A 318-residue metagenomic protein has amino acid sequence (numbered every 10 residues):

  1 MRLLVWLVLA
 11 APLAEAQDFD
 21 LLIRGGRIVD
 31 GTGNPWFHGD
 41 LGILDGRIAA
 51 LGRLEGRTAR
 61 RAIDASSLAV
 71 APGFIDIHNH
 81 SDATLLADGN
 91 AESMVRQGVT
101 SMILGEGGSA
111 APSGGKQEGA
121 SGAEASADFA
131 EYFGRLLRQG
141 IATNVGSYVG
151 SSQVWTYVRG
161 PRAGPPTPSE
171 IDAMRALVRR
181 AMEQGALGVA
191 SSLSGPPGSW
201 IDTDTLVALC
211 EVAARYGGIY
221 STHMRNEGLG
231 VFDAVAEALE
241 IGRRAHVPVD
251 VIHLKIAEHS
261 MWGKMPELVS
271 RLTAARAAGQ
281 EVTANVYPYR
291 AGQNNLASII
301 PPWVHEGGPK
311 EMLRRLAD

Functional and structural regions predicted by a protein language model:
M1-W6: Sec-dependent signal peptide recognition, specifically the positively charged N-region followed immediately by
A10-L13, V145: N-terminal signal peptide c-region/cleavage motif recognized by signal peptidases
D18-L21, I28-G73: Histidine-rich, glycine-flanked metal-binding segment
L21, R60-R61, L68, T143 (+3 more regions): A structural micro-motif
G31, G107, S194: Flexible loop residues that form catalytic and substrate-binding hotspots at small-molecule/glycan-binding clefts
A65-V70, F74, N79, L85-G188 (+4 more regions): Divalent-metal coordination cores built from histidine and acidic residues
S81-D82, N226: Short active-site segment of divalent metal-dependent hydrolases/proteases that encodes the spacing between
P165-S191, P197-D318: Histidine/acidic residue-rich metal-binding segments in metalloenzymes
